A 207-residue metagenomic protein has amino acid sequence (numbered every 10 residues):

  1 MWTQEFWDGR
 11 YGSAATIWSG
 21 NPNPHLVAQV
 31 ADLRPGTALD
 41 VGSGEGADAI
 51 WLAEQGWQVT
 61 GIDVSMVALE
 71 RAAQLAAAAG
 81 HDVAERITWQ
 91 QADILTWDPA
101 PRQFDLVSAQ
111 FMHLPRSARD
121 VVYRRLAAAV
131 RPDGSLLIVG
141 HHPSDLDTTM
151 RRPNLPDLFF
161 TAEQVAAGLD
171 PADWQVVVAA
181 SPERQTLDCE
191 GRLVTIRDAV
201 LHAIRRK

Functional and structural regions predicted by a protein language model:
M1-L33, S144: Conserved class I S-adenosyl-L-methionine
S65-V67: Conserved SAM/SAH-binding beta-strand->alpha-helix loop
H81-I94: Conserved SAM-binding strand-loop segment of SAM-dependent methyltransferases
W97-L106: A short acidic, Gly/Pro-enriched loop at the edge of an enzyme's catalytic core that lines a small-molecule cofactor
D105-R119: A short SAM/SAH-binding and catalytic strip from SAM-dependent methyltransferases
D120-P132: A short glycine-rich, Lys/Arg-flanked "PGG" loop and its adjoining helix->strand segment in the class I
D133-H141: Conserved beta-strand signature within the Rossmann-like core of class I S-adenosyl-L-methionine
D157-D173, V178-A179: Short alpha-helix
